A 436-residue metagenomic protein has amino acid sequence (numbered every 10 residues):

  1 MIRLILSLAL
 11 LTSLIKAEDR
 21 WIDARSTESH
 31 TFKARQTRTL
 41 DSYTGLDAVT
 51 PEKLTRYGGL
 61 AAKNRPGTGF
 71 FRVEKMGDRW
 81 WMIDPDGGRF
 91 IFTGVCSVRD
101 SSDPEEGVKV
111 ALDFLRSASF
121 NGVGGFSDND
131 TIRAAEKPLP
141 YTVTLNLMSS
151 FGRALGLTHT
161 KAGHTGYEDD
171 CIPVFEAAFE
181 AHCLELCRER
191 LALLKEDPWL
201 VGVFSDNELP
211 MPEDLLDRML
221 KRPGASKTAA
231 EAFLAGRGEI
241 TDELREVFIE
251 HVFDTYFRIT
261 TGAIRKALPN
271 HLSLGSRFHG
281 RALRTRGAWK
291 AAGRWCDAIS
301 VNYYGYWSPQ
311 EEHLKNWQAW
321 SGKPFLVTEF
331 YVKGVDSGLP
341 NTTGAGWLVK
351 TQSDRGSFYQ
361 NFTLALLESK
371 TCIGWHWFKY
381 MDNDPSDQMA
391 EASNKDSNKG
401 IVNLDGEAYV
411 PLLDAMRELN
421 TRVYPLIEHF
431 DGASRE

Functional and structural regions predicted by a protein language model:
M1-S7: Sec-dependent signal peptide recognition, specifically the positively charged N-region followed immediately by
W21-G202, T241-V252, R258, F378: Active-site-adjacent substrate/metal-binding segments within catalytic domains of carbohydrate-active enzymes
P85, G166-F175, H182, L193-G287: Polysaccharide-binding and catalytic clefts of secreted carbohydrate-active enzymes
A134-G166, P198, S205-R237, P385-V402: Aromatic- and acidic-residue-enriched segments that line the glycan-binding/catalytic groove of carbohydrate-active
L157-I172, I240-D242, F278-G280, T285-R286 (+2 more regions): Active-site clefts of carbohydrate-active enzymes
L200-G202, D206-N207, F330, G344-K399: Substrate-binding cleft of secreted/luminal carbohydrate-active enzymes
L220-K227, F378-E436: Aromatic-rich peripheral "rim/lid" segments of glycoside hydrolase catalytic domains that contact and position glycan
V247-G262, K266-G344, T363-L364: Glycoside hydrolase catalytic-domain groove-lining segments
